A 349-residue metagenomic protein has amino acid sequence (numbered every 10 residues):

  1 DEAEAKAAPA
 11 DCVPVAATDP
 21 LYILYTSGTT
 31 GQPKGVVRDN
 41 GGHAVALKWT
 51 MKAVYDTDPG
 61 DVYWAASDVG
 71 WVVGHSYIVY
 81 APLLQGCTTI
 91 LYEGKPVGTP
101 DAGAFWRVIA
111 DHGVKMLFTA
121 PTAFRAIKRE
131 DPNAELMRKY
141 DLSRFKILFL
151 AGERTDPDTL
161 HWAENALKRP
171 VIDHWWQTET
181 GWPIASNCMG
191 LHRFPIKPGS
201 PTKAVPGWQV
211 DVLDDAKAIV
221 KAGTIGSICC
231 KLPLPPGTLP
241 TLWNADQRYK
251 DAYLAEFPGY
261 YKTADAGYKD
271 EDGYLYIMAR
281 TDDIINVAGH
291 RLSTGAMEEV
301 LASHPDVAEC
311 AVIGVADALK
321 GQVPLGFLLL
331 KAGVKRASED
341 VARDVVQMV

Functional and structural regions predicted by a protein language model:
E2-Y25, Q32, L47, D56-V62 (+1 more regions): Conserved pre-ATP/AMP-binding loop-to-beta segment of ANL
P20, T26-T29, M51, Y63 (+6 more regions): Conserved S/T- and glycine-rich ATP-binding loop of Class I adenylate-forming
P33-G35, A46-A53, W106, F124-D131 (+8 more regions): Adenylate-forming
A44-V62, V72-M116, R129-L136: Conserved AMP-binding/adenylation subdomain of ANL enzymes
P59, C87, K115-T119, K128-P195 (+2 more regions): Gly/Ser/Thr-rich phosphate-binding loop
D68, G152, W176, T202 (+2 more regions): Active-site glycine-centered loops adjacent to acidic/histidine catalytic or metal-binding residues that shape
A110, L117, C230, L234 (+3 more regions): AMP-binding/adenylate-forming catalytic core of the ANL superfamily
K203-G207, A218-Y253, L292: Conserved ATP/PPi-binding loop(s) of AMP-dependent carboxylate-activating enzymes
